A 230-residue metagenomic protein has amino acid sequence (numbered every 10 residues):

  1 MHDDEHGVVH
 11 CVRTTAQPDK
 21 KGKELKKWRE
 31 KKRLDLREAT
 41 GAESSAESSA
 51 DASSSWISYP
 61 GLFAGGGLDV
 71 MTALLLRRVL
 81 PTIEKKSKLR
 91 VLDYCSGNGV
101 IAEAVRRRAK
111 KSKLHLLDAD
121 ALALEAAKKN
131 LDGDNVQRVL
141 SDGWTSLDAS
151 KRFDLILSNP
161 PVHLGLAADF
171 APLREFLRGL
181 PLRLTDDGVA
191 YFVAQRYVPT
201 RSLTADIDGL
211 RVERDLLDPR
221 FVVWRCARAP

Functional and structural regions predicted by a protein language model:
M1-D4, L210-P219: Conserved S-adenosyl-L-methionine
H2-K86: SAM-dependent Rossmann-like transferase core, predominantly class I methyltransferases with a strong bias toward
V70-A149, L155-S158: Conserved SAM/SAH cofactor-binding pocket of Class I
D118-L122, P172, Q195: Short beta->alpha hinge that forms the Motif I/post-I loop of the SAM-binding pocket
L166-F176: A short, conserved alpha-helix within the catalytic core of class I
R174-D186: A short glycine-rich, Lys/Arg-flanked "PGG" loop and its adjoining helix->strand segment in the class I
D187-A194: Conserved beta-strand signature within the Rossmann-like core of class I S-adenosyl-L-methionine
Q195-D208: Conserved class I S-adenosyl-L-methionine
